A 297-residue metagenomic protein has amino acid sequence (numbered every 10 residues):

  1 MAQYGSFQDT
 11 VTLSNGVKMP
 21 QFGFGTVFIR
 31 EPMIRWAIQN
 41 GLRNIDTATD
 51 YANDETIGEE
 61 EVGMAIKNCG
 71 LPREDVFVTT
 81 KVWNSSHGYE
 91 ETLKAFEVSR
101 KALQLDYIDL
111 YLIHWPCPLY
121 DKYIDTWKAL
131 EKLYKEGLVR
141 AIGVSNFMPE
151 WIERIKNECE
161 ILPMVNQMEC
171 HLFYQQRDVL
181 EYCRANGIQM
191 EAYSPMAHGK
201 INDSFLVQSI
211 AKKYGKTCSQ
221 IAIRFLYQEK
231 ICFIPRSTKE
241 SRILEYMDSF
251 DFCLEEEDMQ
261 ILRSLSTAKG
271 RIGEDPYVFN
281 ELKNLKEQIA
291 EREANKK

Functional and structural regions predicted by a protein language model:
M1-V76, A197, N295: N-terminal binding-site loop/beta-alpha segment at the start of enzyme catalytic domains that lines or forms
Q3-V11, E60-K67, A95-V98, P149-I152 (+1 more regions): Alpha-helical scaffolding within the catalytic cores of extracellular/periplasmic polymer-degrading hydrolases
F22-T26, L110-L119: Glycine-rich phosphate-binding "P-loop"
F28-I38, G88-L103, E150-I152, Y174-Q175: Short, acidic/polar
L42, L105-I108, V139, P163: A structural motif
R73-S86, L110-P116: A short, structured active-site edge motif that brings together acidic residues
T92-I113, K132-E136, I188: CE4/NodB-like, metal-dependent polysaccharide N-deacetylase domain that modifies extracellular/periplasmic N-acetylated
W115-K297: Beta/alpha (TIM)-barrel catalytic core signal, keyed to glycine-rich beta->alpha loops juxtaposed to Asp/Glu that bind
